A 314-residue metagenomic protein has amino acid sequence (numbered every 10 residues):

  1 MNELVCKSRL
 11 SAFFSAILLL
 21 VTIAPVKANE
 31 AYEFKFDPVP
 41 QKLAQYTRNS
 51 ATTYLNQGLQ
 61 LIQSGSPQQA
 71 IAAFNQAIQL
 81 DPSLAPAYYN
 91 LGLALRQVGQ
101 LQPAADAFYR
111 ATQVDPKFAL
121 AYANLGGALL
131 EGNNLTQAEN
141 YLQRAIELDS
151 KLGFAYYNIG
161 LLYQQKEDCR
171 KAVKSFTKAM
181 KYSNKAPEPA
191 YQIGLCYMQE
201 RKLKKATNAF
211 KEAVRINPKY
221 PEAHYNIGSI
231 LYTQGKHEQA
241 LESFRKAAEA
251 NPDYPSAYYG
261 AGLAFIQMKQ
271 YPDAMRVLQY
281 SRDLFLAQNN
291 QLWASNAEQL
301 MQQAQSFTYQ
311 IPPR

Functional and structural regions predicted by a protein language model:
N2-N49, Q63, Q76, Q97 (+3 more regions): Long, contiguous interaction/recruitment modules in multidomain scaffold/adaptor proteins
A31-T52, Y259-R314: Terminal, low-structured helical/coil segments at or just beyond the last alpha-helical repeat
T47-P86, L93-Q100, G127, E131 (+2 more regions): Alpha-helical segment of the N-proximal tetratricopeptide repeat
A51, A85-P86, A119-L120, G153-F154 (+4 more regions): Helix-start (N-cap) detector for alpha-helical repeat units in TPR-like alpha-solenoids, especially tetratricopeptide
S64-Q76, Q97-R110, L120, G132-R144 (+6 more regions): Structural signature of tandem alpha-helical TPR/SEL1-like repeats, specifically the intra-repeat loop/turn
L80, V114, L148, Y182-S183 (+4 more regions): Structural marker of alpha-solenoid helical repeat scaffolds
A94, A128, L162, C196 (+4 more regions): TPR/TPR-like alpha-solenoid repeats
